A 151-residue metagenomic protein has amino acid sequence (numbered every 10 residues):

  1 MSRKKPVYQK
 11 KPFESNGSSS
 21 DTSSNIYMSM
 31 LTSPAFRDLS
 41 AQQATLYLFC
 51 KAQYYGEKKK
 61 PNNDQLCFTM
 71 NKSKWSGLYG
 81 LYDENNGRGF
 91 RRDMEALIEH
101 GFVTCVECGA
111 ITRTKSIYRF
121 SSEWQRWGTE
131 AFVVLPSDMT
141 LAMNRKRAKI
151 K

Functional and structural regions predicted by a protein language model:
M1-M70: Short recognition helix of helix-turn-helix/winged-helix DNA-binding domains
S2-R3, V7-S15, V106-E123: Short, cationic/aromatic linear interface patches that serve as DNA/RNA-contacting surfaces or protein-partner docking
Y27-M30, G77, V134, D138-T140: Acidic/proline-rich low-complexity IDRs
T32, F36-R37, Q42-T45, K74-S76 (+3 more regions): A generic structural micro-environment signature that highlights single residues at secondary-structure boundaries
T32-A35, D93, F120: Short, hydrophobic/aromatic alpha-helical segments in well-folded domains
Y54-I117: Winged helix-turn-helix DNA-binding recognition segment
S122-K151: Short, amphipathic alpha-helical interaction segments positioned at domain boundaries
